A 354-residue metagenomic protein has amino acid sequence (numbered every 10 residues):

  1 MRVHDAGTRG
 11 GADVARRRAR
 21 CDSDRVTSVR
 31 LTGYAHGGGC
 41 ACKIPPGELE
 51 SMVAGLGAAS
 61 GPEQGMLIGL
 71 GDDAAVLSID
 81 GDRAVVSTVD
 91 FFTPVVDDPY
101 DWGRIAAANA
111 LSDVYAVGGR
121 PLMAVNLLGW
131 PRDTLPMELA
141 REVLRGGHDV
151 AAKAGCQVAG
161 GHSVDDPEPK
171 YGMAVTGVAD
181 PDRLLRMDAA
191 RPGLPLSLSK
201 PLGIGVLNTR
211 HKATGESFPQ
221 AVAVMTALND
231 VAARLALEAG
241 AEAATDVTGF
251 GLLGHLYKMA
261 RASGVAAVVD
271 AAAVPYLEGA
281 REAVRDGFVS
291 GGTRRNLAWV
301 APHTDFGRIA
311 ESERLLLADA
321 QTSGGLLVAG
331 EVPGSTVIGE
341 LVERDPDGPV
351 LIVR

Functional and structural regions predicted by a protein language model:
V3, T8-V14, D22-G37, E48-S51 (+6 more regions): Glycine-/charge-enriched secondary-structure boundary and capping motifs
D24-A116, R191-L196, T336-V337, P346: N-terminal glycine-rich phosphate/pyrophosphate-binding loops that anchor nucleotide-derived ligands and cofactors
G38-C42, G65, H162, D188 (+6 more regions): Glycine- and other small-residue-rich loops at beta-strand/loop junctions that grip anionic moieties
Q64-M66, A74-L77, D113-Y115, H148 (+6 more regions): A generic local secondary-structure boundary/capping motif
A74-A75, A174, L326: Short beta-strand scaffold segments in enzyme catalytic cores
A75-S87, T226-A232, L297-G307: Acidic-glycine-rich active-site phosphate/pyrophosphate-binding loop
I79-V96, R104, R120-A213, S217 (+1 more regions): Glycine-rich anion-binding loops of enzyme active sites
P99-V125, E142-K153, L228-A239, L252-M259: Small-aliphatic-rich amphipathic alpha-helix that forms the alpha element of a beta-alpha
